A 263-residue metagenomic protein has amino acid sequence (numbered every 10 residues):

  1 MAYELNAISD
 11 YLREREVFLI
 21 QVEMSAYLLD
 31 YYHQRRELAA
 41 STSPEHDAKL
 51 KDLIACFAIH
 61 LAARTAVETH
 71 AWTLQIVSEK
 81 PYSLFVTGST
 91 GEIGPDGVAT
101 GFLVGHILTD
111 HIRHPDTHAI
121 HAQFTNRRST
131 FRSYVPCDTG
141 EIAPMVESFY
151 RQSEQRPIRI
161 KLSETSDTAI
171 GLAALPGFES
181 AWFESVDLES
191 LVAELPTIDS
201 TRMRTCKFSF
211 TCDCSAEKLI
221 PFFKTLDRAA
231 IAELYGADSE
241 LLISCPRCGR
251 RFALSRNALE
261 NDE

Functional and structural regions predicted by a protein language model:
M1-M203: Interaction interfaces in information-processing and related assembly proteins
A174-E263: Cys/His-clustered metal-coordination modules, chiefly Zn-binding fingers
